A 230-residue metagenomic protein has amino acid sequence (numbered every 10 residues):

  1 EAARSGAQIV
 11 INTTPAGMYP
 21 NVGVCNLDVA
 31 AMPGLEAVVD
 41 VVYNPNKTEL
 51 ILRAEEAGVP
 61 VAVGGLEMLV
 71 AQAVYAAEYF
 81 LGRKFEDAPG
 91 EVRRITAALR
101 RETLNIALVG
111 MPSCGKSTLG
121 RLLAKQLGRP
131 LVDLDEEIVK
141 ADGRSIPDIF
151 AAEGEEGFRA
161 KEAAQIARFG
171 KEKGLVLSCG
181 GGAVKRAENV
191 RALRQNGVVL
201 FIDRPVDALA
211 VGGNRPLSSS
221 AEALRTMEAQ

Functional and structural regions predicted by a protein language model:
A2-A62, A183-N189: Rossmann-like adenosine-cofactor binding region
A37, V41-L104: Adenosine-phosphate binding glycine-rich loop
L108: Hydrophobic anchor at the beta1->P-loop junction of P-loop NTPases
M111: P-loop (Walker A) phosphate-binding loop of NTP-binding proteins
K116: Conserved lysine of the Walker
L119: Hydrophobic positions on the alpha1 helix immediately C-terminal to the Walker A/P-loop
E136-R194: ATP-dependent small-molecule kinase phosphotransfer cores that center on conserved nucleotide phosphate-binding segments
Q195-Q230: A glycine- and Lys/Arg-enriched "phosphate-lid" helix/loop adjacent to the NTP-binding pocket of small-molecule kinases
